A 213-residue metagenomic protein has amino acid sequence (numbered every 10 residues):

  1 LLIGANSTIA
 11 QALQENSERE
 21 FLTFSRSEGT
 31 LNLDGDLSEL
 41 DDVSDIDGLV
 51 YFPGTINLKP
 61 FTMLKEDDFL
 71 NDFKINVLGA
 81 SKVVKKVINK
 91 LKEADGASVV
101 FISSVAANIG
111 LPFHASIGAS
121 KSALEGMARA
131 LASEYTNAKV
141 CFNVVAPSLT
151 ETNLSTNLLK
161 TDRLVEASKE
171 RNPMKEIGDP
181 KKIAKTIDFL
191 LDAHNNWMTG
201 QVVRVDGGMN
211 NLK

Functional and structural regions predicted by a protein language model:
L1-F21: Canonical Rossmann dinucleotide-binding motif of NAD(H)/NADP(H)-dependent dehydrogenases/reductases, specifically
P60-F61, D68-F73, S168: Substrate-binding pocket helix/loop in short-chain dehydrogenase/reductase
L64, G110-G118, A130: Active-site loop-to-helix junction immediately N-terminal to the catalytic Tyr of the SDR YXXXK motif in Rossmann-fold
V84, S120: Active-site helix of classical SDR
S104: Residue(s) in the substrate-gating loop at a strand-loop-helix junction that position the organic substrate next
T136, C141, M198-G200: Short, small/polar-rich loop/turn modules that mediate ligand/substrate recognition or access, typified
D188, T199-K213: Short C-terminal tail/terminal secondary-structure segment of NAD(P)H-dependent dehydrogenase/reductase domains
